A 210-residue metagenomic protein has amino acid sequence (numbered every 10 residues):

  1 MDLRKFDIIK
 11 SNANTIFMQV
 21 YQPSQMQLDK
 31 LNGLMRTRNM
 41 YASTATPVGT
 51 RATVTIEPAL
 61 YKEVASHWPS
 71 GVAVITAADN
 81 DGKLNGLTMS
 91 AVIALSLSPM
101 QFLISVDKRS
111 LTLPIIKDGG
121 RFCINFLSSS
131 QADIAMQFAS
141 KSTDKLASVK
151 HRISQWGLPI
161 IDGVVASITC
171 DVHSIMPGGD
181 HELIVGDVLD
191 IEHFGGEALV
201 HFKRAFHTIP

Functional and structural regions predicted by a protein language model:
D2-P210: Basic, polyanion-binding surface patches
